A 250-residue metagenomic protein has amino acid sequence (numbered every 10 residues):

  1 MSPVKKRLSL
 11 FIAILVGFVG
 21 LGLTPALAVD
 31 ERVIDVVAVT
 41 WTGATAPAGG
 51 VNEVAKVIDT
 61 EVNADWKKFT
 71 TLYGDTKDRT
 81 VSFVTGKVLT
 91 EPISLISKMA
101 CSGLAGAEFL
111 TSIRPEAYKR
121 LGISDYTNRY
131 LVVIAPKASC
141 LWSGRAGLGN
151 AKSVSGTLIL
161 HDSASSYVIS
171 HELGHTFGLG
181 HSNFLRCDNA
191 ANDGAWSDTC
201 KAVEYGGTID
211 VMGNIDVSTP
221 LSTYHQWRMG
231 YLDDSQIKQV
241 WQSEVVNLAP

Functional and structural regions predicted by a protein language model:
S2-I12: Bacterial N-terminal signal peptides that target proteins for export
F18-A26: C-terminal segment of classical bacterial N-terminal signal peptides
L27-A164: Zn2+-dependent metallopeptidase catalytic core
D125, Y130, A135-P250: Extracellular hydrolytic enzyme modules, especially secreted metalloproteases of the metzincin/thermolysin-like class
